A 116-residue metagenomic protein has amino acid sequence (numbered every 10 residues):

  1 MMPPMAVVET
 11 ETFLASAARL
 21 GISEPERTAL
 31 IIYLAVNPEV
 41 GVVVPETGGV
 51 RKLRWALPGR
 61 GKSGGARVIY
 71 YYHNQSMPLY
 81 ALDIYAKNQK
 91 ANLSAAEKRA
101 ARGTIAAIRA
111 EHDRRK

Functional and structural regions predicted by a protein language model:
M1-E26: Arg/Lys-rich, positively charged N-terminal/basic patches that mediate binding to nucleic acids
E9, E26, L30, G49-R51: A generic structural signal for short beta-strands and their flanking turns/coil linkers
S16, Y33, T104-I108: Residues that form generic nucleotide/phosphate-binding pockets
E24-V40: Negatively charged, low-complexity tracts enriched in Asp/Glu with abundant Ser/Thr
G41-I84, Q89: Basic/aromatic recognition patch in beta-strand/loop cores that engages polyanionic ligands
Y72-K116: Enriched for short, Lys/Arg-rich terminal
